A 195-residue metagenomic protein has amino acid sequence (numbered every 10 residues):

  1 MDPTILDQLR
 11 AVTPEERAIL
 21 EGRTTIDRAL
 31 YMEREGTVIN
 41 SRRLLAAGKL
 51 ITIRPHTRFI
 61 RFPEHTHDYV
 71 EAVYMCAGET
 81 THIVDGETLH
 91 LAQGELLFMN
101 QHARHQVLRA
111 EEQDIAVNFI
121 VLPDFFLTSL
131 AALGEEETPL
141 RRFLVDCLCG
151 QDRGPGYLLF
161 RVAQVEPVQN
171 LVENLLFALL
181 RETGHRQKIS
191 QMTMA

Functional and structural regions predicted by a protein language model:
D2-E21, N40-L50, A110-R181: A hydrophobic/aromatic-rich effector-binding and dimerization subdomain of bacterial HTH-type transcriptional regulators
E35-T37, K49-H67, A103-R104: Conserved short histidine dyad/triad with adjacent acidic residue
F62, G78-I83, L89-H90, G94: Well-ordered mid-protein domain cores that form the structural environment of catalytic cofactors
H65-H82, I120-P123: Short, conserved beta-strand element in jelly-roll/cupin
E79-T81, L97, Q101-V107, F125-L127: Histidine-centered metal-chelating micro-motifs
G86-Q101, R109-E111, I115: Short acidic-glycine-tyrosine-enriched beta hairpin
L89, G184-M192: Short, solvent-exposed positions on alpha-helices
